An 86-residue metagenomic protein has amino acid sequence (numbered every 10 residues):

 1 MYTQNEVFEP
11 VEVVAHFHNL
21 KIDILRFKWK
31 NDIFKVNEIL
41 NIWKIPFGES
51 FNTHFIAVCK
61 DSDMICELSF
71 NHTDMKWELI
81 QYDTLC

Functional and structural regions predicted by a protein language model:
M1-C86: N- and C-terminal low-complexity/disordered segments
